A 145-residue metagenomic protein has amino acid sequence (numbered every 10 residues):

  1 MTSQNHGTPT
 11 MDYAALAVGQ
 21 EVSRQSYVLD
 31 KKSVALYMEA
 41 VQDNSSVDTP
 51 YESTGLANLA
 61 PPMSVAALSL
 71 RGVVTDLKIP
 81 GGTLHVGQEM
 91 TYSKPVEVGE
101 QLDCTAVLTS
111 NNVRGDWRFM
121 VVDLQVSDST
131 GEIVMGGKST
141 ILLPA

Functional and structural regions predicted by a protein language model:
T2-G87: Hot-dog-fold acyl-thioester-processing enzymes
T2-Y13, P95-A145: HotDog/MaoC-like acyl-thioester-processing domains
S26, E89, G136-T140: Well-ordered beta-strand positions in beta-sheet-rich domains
G87-K94: Short alpha-helix capping/helix-loop boundary micro-motifs
